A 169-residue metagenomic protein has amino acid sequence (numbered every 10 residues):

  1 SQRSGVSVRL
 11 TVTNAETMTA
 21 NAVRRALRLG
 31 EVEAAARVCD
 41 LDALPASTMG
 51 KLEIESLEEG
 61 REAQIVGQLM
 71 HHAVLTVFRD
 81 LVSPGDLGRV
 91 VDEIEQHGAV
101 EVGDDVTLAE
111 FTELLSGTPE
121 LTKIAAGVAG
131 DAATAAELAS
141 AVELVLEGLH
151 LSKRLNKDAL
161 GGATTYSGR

Functional and structural regions predicted by a protein language model:
Q2-A22, A34-A35: The conserved phosphate-sensing helix
R3, V23-R169: C-terminal engagement/docking regions of AAA+ P-loop ATPases
